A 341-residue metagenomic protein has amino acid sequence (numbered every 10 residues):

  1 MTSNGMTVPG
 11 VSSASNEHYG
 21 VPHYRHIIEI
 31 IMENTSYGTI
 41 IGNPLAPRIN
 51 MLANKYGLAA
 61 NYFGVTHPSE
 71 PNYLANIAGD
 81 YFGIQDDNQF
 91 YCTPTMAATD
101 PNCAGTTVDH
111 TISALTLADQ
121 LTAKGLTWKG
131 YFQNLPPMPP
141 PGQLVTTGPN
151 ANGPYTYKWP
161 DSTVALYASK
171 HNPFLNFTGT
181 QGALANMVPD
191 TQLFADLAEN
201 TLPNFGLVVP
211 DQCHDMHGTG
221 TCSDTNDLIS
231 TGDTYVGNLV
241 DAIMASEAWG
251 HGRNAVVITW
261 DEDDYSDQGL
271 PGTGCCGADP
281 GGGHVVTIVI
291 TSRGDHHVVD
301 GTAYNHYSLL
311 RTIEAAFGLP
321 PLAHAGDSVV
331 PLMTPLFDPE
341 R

Functional and structural regions predicted by a protein language model:
N4-R341: N-terminal pro-sequences and low-complexity stem/linker regions of secreted or lumenal proteins
